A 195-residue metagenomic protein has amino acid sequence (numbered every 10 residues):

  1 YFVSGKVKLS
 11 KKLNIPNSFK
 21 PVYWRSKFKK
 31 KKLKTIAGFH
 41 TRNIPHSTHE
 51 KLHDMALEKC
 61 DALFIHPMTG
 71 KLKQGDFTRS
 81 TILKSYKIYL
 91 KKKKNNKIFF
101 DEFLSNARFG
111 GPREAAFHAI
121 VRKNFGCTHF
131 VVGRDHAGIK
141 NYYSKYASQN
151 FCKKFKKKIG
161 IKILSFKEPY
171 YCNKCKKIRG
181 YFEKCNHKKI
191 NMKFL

Functional and structural regions predicted by a protein language model:
Y1-L195: Active-site cores that bind ATP or allylic diphosphates and position pyrophosphate for catalysis
